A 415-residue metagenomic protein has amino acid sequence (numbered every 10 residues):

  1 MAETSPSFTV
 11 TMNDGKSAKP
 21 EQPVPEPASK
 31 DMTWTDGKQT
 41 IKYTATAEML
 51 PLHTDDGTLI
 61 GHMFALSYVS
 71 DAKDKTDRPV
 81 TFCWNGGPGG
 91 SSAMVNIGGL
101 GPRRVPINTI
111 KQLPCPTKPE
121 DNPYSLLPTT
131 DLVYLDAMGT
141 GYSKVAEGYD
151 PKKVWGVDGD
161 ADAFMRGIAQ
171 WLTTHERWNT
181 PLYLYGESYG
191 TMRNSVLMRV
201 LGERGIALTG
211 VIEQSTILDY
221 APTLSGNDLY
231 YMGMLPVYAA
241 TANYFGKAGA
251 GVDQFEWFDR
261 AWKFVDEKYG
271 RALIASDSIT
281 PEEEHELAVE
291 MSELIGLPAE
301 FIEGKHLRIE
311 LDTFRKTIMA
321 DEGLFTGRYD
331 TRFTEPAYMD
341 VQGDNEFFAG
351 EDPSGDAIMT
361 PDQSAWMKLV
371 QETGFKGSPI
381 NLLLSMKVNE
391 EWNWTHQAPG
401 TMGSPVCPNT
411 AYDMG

Functional and structural regions predicted by a protein language model:
E3-K16, G57-K153: N-terminal cap/lid subdomain of alpha/beta-hydrolase-fold enzymes
E21-A72, H396-C407: N-terminal cap/lid segment of alpha/beta-hydrolase-fold proteins
P102-P106, R199-A299: A catalytic-pocket lid/entrance helix-loop region that shapes and gates access to the active site across common
L127-T130, Y134-A137, V154-T173: Alpha/beta-hydrolase active-site loop
D136, Y183, G210-I212: Residue in the alpha/beta-hydrolase core beta-strand immediately N-terminal to the catalytic nucleophile
E176-Y189: Alpha/beta-hydrolase fold nucleophile elbow
G190-S195: Catalytic nucleophile loop
S276-G415: Alpha/beta-hydrolase fold catalytic core
